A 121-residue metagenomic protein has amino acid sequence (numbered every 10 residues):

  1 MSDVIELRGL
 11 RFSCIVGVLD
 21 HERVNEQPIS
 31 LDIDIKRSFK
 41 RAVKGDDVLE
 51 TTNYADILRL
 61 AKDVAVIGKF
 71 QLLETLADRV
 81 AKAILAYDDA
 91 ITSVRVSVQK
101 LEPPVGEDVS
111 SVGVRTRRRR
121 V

Functional and structural regions predicted by a protein language model:
M1-V121: N-terminal, polar/charged subdomain of small-to-medium soluble alpha/beta proteins
